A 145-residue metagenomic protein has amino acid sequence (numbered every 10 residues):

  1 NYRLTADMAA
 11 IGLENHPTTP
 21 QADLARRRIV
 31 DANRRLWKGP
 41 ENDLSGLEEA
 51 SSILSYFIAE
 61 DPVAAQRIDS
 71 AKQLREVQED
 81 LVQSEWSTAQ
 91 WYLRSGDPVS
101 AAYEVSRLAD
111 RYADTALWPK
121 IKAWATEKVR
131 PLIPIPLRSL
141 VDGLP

Functional and structural regions predicted by a protein language model:
N1-P145: Acidic, polar-rich low-complexity tracts and alpha-helical solenoid repeat scaffolds
